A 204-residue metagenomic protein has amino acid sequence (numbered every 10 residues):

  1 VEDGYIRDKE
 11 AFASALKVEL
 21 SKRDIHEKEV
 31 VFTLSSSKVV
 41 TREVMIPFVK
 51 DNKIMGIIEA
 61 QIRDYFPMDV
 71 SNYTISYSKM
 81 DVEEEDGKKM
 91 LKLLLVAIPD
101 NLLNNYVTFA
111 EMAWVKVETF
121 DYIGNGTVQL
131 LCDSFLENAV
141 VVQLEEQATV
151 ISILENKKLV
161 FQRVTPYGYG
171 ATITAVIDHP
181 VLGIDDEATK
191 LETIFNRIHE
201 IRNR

Functional and structural regions predicted by a protein language model:
V1, R7, H26-S35, L131-T165 (+2 more regions): Gly/Thr-rich phosphate-binding beta-strand-loop-beta motif of the actin/hexokinase/Hsp70
V1-L20, A175, I184: N-terminal phosphate-binding loop and adjacent alpha-helix
E2-E10, F48-G56, D100, R163-P166: Ordered, soluble secondary-structure elements with a strong preference for glycine-centered loop motifs and nearby
D8, F12, I54, I58 (+5 more regions): Helical mechanochemical/support elements of P-loop NTPase systems and associated helical scaffolds
A11-R23, G126, D133-E137: Phosphate-interacting basic helix/loop segments used at nucleotide- and nucleic-acid interfaces
E19-R23, Y65-D69, M112, H179 (+2 more regions): Conserved, well-folded catalytic cores of nucleic-acid-processing and energy-transducing macromolecular machines
E29, T33-D133: Active-site neighborhood for divalent-cation/phosphate handling
E155, L159-R204: Phosphate-binding glycine-rich/basic clefts of nucleotide- and phosphate-handling proteins, predominantly
